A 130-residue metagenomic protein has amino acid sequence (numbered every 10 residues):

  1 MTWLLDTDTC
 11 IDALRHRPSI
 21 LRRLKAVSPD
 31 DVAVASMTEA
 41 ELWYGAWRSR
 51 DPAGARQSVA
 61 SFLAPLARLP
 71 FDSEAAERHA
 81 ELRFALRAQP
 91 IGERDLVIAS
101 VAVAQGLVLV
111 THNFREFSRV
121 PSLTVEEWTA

Functional and structural regions predicted by a protein language model:
M1, A99, V103-A130: Acidic, PIN/NYN-like endoribonuclease modules and their adjacent C-terminal/linker elements
M1-V34, Y44-S61: Short, well-structured N-terminal submotif of metal-dependent ribonuclease cores
D6, A35, I91-G92, N113: Histidine- and aromatic-rich ligand-binding microenvironments
D6-T7, I20, L42, H79 (+2 more regions): Generic structural signal for small/hydrophobic residues in well-ordered secondary structure, especially within
T9-C10, A75, V97-I98, R115-E116: Alpha-helix capping/helix-boundary segments
P65-V110: Active-site neighborhoods of divalent-metal-dependent phosphate/nucleic-acid chemistry enzymes
